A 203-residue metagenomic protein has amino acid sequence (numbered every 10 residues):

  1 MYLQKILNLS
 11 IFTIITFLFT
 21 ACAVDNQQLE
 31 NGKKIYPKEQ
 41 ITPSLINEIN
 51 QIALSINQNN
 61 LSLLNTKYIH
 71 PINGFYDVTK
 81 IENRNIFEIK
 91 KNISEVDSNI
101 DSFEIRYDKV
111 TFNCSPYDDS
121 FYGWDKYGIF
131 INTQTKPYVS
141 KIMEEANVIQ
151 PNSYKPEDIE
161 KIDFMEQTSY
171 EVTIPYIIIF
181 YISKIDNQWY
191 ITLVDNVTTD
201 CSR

Functional and structural regions predicted by a protein language model:
M1-I11: Bacterial N-terminal signal peptides that target proteins for export
I15-T16, Y107, V194: Residue-level signal for mature regions of secreted extracellular proteins and peptides
T20-A21: C-terminal motif of bacterial Sec signal peptides marking the signal peptidase cleavage site
V24-L54, Q58, F75: Short, low-complexity N-terminal intrinsically disordered segments enriched in polar/charged residues
N60-F75: Short, well-ordered alpha-helical segments enriched in acidic and aromatic residues
G74-E82: A short gly/proline-enriched turn/hairpin at secondary-structure junctions
K90-A146: Low-complexity, serine/threonine/proline-enriched polar segments
W124-R203: Short beta-strand edge/turn micro-motifs at domain boundaries
